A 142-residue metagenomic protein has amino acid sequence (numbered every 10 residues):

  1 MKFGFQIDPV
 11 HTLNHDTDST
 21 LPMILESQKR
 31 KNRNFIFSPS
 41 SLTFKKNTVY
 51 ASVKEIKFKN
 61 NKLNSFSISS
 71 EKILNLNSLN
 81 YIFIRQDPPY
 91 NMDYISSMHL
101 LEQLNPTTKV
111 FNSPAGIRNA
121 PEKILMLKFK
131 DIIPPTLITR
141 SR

Functional and structural regions predicted by a protein language model:
M1-G4: Extreme N-terminal starter segment of soluble prokaryotic enzymes
I7-H11: Extended, domain-scale alpha-helical bundle/helix-rich regions
T12-L13, T17-T139: Conserved N-proximal alpha/beta basic substrate-recognition cap immediately N-terminal to, or forming the N-lobe
